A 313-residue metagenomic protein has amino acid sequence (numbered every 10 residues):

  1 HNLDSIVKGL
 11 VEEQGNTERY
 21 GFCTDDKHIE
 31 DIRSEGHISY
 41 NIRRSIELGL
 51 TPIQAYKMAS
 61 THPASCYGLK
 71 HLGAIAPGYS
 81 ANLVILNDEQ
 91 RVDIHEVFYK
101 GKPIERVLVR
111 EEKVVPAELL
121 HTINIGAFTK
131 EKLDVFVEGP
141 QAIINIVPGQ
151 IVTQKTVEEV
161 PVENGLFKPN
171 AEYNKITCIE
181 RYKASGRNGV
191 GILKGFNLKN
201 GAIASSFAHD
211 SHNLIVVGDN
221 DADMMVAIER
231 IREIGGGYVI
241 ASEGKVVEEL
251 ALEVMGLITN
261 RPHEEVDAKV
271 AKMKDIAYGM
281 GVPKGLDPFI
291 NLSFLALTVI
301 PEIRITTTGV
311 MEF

Functional and structural regions predicted by a protein language model:
H1-C23, R33-E47, Q54, S80: Histidine/acidic residue-rich metal-binding segments in metalloenzymes
S5-G9, A59, G191: Short acidic/polar alpha-helix capping motifs at helix-coil junctions
H28-I32: A short glycine-threonine-serine/GTX helix/turn-capping micro-motif
R33-I46, I53, S60-F313: Active-site microenvironment of metallo-dependent hydrolases
